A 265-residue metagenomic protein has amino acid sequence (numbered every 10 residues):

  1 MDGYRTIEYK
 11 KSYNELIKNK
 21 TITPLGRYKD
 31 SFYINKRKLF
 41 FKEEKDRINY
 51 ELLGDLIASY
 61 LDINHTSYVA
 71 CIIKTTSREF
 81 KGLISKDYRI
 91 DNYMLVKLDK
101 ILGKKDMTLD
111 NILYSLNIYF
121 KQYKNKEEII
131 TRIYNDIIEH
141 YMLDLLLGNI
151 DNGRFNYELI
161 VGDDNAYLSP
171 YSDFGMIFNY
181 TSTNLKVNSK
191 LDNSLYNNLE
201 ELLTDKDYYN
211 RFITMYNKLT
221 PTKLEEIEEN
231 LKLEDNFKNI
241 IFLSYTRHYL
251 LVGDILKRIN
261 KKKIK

Functional and structural regions predicted by a protein language model:
M1-K105: Conserved ATP-binding subdomain of kinase catalytic cores across diverse folds
M1-T21, K36, Y50, K126-R132 (+2 more regions): Regulatory N- and C-terminal appendages and interdomain linkers associated with kinase/kinase-like NTP transferase
K20, D62, L102-D106, N117-K124 (+5 more regions): Short, flexible coil/linker elements and helix-boundary hinge sites characteristic of intrinsically disordered
E44-D46, G162-K265: C-terminal catalytic region of ATP-dependent kinase domains
G54, Y141-M142, N198: Short, hydrophobic/aromatic alpha-helical segments in well-folded domains
Y68-S77, G153-G162, K265: Short alpha-helical "patches" and their helix-cap loops
S85-Y114, K190-N197, K206-Y209: Extended low-complexity intrinsically disordered regions
L113-T183: Conserved kinase catalytic-core segment
